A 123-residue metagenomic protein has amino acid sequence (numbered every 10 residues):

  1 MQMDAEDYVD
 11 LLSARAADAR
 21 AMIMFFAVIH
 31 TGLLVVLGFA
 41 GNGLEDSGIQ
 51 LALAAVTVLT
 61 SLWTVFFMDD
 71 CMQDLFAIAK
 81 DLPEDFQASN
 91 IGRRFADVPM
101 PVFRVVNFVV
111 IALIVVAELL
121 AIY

Functional and structural regions predicted by a protein language model:
M1-N42: Cytosol/matrix-facing amphipathic helices and coiled-coil assembly/linker segments of eukaryotic membrane proteins
M1-Y8, D46-W63, V105-A112: Hydrophobic alpha-helical transmembrane segments
A16-A19, I49-V98: Inner-leaflet juxtamembrane helices
F26, D46, M100-F103, I114: Residue-level recognition of hydrophobic positions within alpha-helical transmembrane segments
L33, N107-V110, A121: Hydrophobic side chains within alpha-helical segments
G38-L51, I122-Y123: Helix-coil boundary and interhelical linker segments in multi-pass alpha-helical membrane proteins
R93-V110: Individual transmembrane alpha-helices with interfacial aromatic-anchor signatures
I114-Y123: Juxtamembrane boundary at the C-terminal end of a transmembrane helix
